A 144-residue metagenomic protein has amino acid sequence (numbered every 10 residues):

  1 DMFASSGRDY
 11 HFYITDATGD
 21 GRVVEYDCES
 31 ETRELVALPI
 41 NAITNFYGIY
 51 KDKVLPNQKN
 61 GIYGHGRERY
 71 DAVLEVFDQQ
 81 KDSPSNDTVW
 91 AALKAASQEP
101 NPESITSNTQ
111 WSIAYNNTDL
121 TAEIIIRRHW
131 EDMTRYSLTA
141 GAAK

Functional and structural regions predicted by a protein language model:
D1-A4: Compact, glycine/acidic-enriched structural inserts
G7-K144: C-terminal, well-structured catalytic/ligand-binding subdomain of enzymes
